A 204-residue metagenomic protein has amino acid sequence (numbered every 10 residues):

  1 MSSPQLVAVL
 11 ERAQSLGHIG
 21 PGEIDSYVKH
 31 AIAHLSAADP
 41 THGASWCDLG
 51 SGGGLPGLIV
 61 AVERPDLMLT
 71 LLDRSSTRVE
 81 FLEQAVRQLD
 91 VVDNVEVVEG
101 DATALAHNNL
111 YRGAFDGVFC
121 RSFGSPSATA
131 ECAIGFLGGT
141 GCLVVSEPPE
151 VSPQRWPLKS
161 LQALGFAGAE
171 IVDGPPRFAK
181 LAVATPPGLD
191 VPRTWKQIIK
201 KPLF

Functional and structural regions predicted by a protein language model:
M1-C47, T77, Q84-D90: Class I SAM-dependent transferase core
G53-D66: Conserved SAM-binding loop of SAM-dependent methyltransferases across substrates and taxa, primarily the Class I
M68-D73: Conserved SAM-binding motif I beta-strand of class I
V91-A102: Conserved SAM-binding strand-loop segment of SAM-dependent methyltransferases
T103, H107-G117: A short acidic, Gly/Pro-enriched loop at the edge of an enzyme's catalytic core that lines a small-molecule cofactor
A130-G141: A short glycine-rich, Lys/Arg-flanked "PGG" loop and its adjoining helix->strand segment in the class I
T140-P149: Conserved beta-strand signature within the Rossmann-like core of class I S-adenosyl-L-methionine
R155-F204: SAM/dcSAM-binding transferase cores
